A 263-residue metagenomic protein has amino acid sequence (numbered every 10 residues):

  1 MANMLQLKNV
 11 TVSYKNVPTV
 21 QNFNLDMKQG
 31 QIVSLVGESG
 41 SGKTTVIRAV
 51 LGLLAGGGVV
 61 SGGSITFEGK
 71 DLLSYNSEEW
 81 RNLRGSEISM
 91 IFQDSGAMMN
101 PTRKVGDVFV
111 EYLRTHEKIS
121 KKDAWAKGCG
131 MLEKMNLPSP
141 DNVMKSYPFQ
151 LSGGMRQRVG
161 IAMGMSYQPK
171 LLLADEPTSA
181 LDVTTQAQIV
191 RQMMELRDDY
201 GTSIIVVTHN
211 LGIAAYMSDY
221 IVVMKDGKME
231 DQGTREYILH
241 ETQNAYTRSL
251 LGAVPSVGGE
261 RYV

Functional and structural regions predicted by a protein language model:
V36-E38: The feature captures the beta-strand-to-loop junction immediately N-terminal to the Walker
V59-D71: Conserved ABC transporter NBD signature motif
D71, D123-N142, L251-G252: Conserved ABC ATPase "signature" region
S166-K170: A short, proline-enriched helix->beta-strand linker immediately N-terminal to the Walker B motif in ABC-type P-loop
A214-Y216: A short, surface-exposed alpha-helical micro-motif characterized by mixed small hydrophobic and charged/polar residues
Q232-G233, E241: ABC ATPase "signature
